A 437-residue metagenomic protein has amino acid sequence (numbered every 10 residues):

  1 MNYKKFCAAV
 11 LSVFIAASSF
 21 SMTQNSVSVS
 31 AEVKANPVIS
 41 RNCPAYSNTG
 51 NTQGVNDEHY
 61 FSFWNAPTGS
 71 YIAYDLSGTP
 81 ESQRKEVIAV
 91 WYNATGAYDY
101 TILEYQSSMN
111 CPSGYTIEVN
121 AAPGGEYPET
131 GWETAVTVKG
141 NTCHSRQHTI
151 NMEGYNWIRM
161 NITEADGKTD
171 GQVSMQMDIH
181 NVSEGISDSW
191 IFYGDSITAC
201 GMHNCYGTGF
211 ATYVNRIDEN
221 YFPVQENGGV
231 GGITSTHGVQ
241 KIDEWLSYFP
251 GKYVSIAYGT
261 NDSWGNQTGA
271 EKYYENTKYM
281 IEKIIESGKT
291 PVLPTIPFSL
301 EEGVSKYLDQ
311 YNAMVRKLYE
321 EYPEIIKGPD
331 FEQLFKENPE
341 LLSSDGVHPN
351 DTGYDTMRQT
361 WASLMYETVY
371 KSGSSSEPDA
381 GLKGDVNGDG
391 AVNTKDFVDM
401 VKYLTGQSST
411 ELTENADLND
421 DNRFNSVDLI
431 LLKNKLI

Functional and structural regions predicted by a protein language model:
A17-A35: Sec-dependent signal peptide cleavage junction
S21-N25, S372-I437: Cellulosome-associated attachment modules in secreted, modular CAZymes
V55-T130, H144-W190: Aromatic, loop-rich ligand-recognition surfaces of beta-strand-rich domains
A89, S189-A199, V224-G229, K252-Y258 (+2 more regions): Structural recognition of the beta-strand scaffold that forms the well-ordered cores of secreted hydrolase catalytic
M152, W157-G231, K241-P250: Serine-esterase "nucleophile elbow" of acetyl-processing enzymes
G167, S196-C200, V230-T236, G259-G265 (+4 more regions): Solvent-exposed loop/turn segments at secondary-structure junctions within structured extracellular/periplasmic domains
H203, S299-D379, N419: Catalytic His-Asp segment of secreted/periplasmic serine-dependent ester chemistry enzymes
T236-Y274, K283, V292-L293, P297-L300: Oxyanion-hole/transition-state-stabilizing segment in secreted/luminal serine hydrolases and related acyltransferases
